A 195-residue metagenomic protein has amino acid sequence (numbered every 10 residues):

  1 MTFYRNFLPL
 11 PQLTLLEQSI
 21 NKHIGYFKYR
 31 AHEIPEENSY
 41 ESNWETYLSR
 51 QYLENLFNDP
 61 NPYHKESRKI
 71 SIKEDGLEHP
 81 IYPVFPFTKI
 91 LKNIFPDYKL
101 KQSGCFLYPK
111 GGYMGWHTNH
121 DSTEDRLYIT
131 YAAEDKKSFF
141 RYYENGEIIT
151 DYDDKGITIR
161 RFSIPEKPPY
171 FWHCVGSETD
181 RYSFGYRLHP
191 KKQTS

Functional and structural regions predicted by a protein language model:
M1-D97: Non-heme Fe(II)/2-oxoglutarate
F3, L100-S103, G111-Y113, E124-Y128 (+1 more regions): Extracellular structured ligand-interaction cores
F3-Y4, I24-F27, E124, F184 (+1 more regions): N-acyltransferase acceptor-side catalytic subdomain
I90-K110: A short glycine-rich, His/Asp/Glu-containing loop-to-beta-strand
G104-Y108, H117, T130, R141-Y143 (+1 more regions): Residues in well-ordered beta-strands of folded domains
L107-P109, H120-K136: Short, conserved beta-strand element in jelly-roll/cupin
M114-D121, C174-V175: Short histidine-centered beta-strand/loop micro-motifs that create catalytic or ligand/metal-coordination sites
E134-S195: Catalytic core of Fe(II)/2-oxoglutarate
